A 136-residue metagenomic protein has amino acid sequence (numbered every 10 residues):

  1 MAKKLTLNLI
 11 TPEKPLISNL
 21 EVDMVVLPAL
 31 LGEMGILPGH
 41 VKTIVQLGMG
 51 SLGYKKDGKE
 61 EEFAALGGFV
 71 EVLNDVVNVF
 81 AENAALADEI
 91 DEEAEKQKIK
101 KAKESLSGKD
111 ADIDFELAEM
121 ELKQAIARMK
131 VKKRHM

Functional and structural regions predicted by a protein language model:
M1-T6, P15, R134: N-terminal export/targeting signal detector
N8-K100: Compact, glycine-rich, soluble single-domain proteins
A85-M136: Acidic/glycine-rich phosphate/pyrophosphate-binding loops and surrounding catalytic core that coordinate Mg2+
